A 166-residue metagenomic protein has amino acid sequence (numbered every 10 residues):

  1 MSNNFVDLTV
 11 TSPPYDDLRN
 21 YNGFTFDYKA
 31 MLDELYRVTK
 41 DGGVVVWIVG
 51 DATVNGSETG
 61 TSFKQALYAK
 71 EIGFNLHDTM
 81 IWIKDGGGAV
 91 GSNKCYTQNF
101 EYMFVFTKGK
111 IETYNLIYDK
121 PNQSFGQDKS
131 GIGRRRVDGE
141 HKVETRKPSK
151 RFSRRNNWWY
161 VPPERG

Functional and structural regions predicted by a protein language model:
M1-G166: Core catalytic lobe of class I
